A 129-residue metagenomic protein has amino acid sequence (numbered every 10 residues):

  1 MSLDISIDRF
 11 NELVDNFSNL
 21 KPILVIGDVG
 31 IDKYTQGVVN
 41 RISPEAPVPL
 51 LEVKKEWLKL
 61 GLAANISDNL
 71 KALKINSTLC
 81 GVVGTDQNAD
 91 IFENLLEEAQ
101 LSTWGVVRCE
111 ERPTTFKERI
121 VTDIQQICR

Functional and structural regions predicted by a protein language model:
L3-N11, N16, P22-I23, P44 (+1 more regions): Substrate-binding N-lobe of the ribokinase-like
I26: Generic enzyme active-site microenvironment
V29: Active-site metal-binding loops of divalent metal-dependent hydrolases
D32, D86, I127: Flexible, glycine-rich phosphate/dinucleotide-binding loops and adjacent beta-alpha linkers at cofactor/substrate
K33-T35, F116: Short helix/loop capping segments that flank catalytic or ligand/cofactor-binding pockets
T35-Q36, A89: Short glycine-/acidic-enriched loop or helix-start segments at secondary-structure transitions that form or flank
Q36-E45, V121-I124: Short, flexible, mixed-charge acidic loops at enzyme active sites
N76, F116-C128: N-terminal segments that mediate ammonia production and transfer in glutamine-dependent amidotransferase systems
